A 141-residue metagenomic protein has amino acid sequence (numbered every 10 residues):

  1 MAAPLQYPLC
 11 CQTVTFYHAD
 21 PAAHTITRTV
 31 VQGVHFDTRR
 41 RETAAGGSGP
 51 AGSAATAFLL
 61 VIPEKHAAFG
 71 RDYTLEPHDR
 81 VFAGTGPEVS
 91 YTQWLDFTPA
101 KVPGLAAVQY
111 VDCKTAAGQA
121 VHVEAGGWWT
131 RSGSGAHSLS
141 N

Functional and structural regions predicted by a protein language model:
M1-H66, P103, Y110-N141: N-terminal disorder-to-order initiation segments that are Gly/Lys/Arg-biased and fold into the first beta/loop/alpha
G70-Q109: Short, acidic/charged, Gly/Pro-enriched secondary-structure junctions
